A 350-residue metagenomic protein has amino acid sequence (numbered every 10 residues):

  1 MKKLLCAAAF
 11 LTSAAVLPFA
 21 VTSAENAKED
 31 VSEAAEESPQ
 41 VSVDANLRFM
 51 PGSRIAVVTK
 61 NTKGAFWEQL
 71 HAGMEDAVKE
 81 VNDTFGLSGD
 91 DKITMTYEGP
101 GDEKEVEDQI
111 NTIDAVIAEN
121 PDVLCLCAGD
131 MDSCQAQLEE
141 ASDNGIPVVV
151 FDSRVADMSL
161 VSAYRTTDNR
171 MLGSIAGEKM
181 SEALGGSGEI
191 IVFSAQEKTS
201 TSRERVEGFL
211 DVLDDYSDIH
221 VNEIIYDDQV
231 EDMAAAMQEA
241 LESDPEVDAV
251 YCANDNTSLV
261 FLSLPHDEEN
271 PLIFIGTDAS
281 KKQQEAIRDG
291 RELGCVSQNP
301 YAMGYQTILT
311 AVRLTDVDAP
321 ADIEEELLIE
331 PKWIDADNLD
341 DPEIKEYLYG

Functional and structural regions predicted by a protein language model:
M1-R54, I117, E139-I146, G350: Short, low-complexity disordered leader/linker segments with a strong preference for bacterial N-terminal type II
E25-P51, T201, D211-Y216, A302-G350: Hinge/cleft segment of the Venus flytrap/periplasmic-binding protein
E36-M50, Q109, Y164-I190, E204 (+3 more regions): Hydrophobic alpha-helical segments within soluble ligand-binding/sensing domains
T59-H71, D90-D108, G129-D130, R165-I175 (+5 more regions): Hinge/beta->alpha junction and helix N-cap segments in small-molecule ligand-binding domains
E75-M95, D215: Signal peptide-proximal N-terminal region of secreted/periplasmic/extracellular or secretory-lumen proteins
D114-E119, V123-D143, F209, N222 (+1 more regions): Hydrophobic alpha-helical
V123, M131-M171, E189, S280-L293 (+1 more regions): Flexible loop/hinge segments that line or gate small-molecule binding clefts
D248-D255, L262-Y301, T307-E330, I334-D341: Exported/periplasmic ABC-transporter solute-binding proteins
